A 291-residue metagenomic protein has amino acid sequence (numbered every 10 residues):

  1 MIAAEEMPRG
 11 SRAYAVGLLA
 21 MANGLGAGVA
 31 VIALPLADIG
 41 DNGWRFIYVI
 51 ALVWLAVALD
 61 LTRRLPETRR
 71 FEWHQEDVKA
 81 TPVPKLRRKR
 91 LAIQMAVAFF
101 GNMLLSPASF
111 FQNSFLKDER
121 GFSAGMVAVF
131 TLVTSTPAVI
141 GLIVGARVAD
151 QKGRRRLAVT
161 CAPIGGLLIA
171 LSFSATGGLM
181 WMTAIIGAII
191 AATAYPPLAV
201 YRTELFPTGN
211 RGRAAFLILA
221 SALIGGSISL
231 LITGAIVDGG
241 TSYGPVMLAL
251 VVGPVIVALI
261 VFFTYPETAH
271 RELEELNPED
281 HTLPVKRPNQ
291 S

Functional and structural regions predicted by a protein language model:
M1-M7, T193-F206: Intracellular juxtamembrane helix-capping segments at the cytosolic ends of symmetry-related transmembrane helices
G10, D150-A162: Cytoplasmic membrane-interface "Motif A"-like loop-to-helix N-cap segments of 12-TM Major Facilitator Superfamily
S11-D38, F216-L230: Glycine-rich segments within core transmembrane alpha-helices of 12-TM secondary carriers
L19-R63: Helix-loop-helix hairpin linking two adjacent transmembrane segments in secondary transporters
A33-D41, L116-K117, V148-A149, T233-T241: Interfacial helix-cap and linker-helix signal at transmembrane-aqueous boundaries of multi-pass secondary transporters
R45-L61, V246-F263: Symmetry-related core transmembrane helices of the 12-TM Major Facilitator Superfamily/SLC fold
R87-L142, A146: Extracytoplasmic gate region of multi-pass secondary transporters
P163-T176: C-terminal ends and interior cores of transmembrane alpha-helices in multi-pass membrane transporters/permeases
